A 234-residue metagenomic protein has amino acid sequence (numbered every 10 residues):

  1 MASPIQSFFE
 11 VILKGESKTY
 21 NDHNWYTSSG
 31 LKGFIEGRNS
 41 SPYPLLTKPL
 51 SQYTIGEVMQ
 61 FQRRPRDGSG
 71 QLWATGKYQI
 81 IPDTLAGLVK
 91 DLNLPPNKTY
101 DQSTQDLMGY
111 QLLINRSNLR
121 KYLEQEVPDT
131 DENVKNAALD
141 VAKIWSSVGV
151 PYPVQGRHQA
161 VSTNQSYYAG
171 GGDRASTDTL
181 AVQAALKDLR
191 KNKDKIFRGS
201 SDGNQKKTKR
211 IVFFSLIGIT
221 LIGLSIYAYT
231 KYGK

Functional and structural regions predicted by a protein language model:
M1-T99, T104-G203: Cell-wall polysaccharide-cleaving catalytic domain and substrate-binding groove, primarily in peptidoglycan/chitin
Q205-K234: Single-pass alpha-helical membrane anchors
